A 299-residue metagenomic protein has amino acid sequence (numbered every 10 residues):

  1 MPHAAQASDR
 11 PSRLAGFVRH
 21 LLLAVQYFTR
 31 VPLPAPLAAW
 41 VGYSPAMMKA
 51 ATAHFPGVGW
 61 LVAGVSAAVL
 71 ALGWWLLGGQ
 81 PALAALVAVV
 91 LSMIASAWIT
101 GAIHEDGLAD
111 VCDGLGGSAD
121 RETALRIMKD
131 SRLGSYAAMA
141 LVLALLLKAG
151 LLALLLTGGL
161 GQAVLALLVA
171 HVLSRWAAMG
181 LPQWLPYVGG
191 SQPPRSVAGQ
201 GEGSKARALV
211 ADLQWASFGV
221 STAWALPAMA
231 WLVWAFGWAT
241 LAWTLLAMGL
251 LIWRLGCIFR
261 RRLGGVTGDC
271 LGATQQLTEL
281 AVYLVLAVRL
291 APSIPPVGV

Functional and structural regions predicted by a protein language model:
M1-G101, A109-L125, D130-V266, C270-V299: Hydrophobic alpha-helical transmembrane segments
D106: Glycine/small-residue-rich loop that forms an oxyanion/phosphate-binding "nest" at active or ligand-binding sites
